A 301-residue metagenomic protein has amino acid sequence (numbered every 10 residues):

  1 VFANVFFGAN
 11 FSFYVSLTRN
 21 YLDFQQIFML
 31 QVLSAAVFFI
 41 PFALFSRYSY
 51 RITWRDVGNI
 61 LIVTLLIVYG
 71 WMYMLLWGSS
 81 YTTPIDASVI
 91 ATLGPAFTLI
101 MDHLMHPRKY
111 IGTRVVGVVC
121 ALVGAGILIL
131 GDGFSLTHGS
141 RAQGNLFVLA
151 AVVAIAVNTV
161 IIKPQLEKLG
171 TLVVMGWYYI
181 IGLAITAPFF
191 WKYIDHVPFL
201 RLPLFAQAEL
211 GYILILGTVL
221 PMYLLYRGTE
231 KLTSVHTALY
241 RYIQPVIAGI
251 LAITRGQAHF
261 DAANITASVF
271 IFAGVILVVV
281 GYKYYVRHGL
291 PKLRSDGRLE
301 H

Functional and structural regions predicted by a protein language model:
V1-F2, L93-V153, S268-H301: Juxtamembrane helix-loop boundary signature in multi-pass membrane transporters
V1-L30, H138-P164, A184, A248-L251 (+1 more regions): Glycine-/small-residue-enriched transmembrane alpha-helix faces in small-molecule transporters and effluxers
V1-V5, Y50-M74, Q143-A151, L200-L220 (+3 more regions): Loop-to-transmembrane-helix transition segments
F6-F11, I40-A91, I127, L214-L232: Specific transmembrane alpha-helical segments of multi-pass solute transporters/efflux pumps, especially DMT/EamA
A9, F13-S16, A35-T53, V123-H138 (+3 more regions): Membrane-interface helix-cap regions at the ends of transmembrane helices in multi-pass membrane proteins
N20-G70, F97-T98, V153-I161, M175-I194 (+2 more regions): Transmembrane alpha-helices of multi-pass small-molecule transport proteins
I27-L30, V68, M72, D86-L93 (+2 more regions): Helix-helix packing/entry segments at the starts of transmembrane helices
F38, A43-R47, G94-V119, V246-T266: C-terminal transmembrane-helix exit sites in multi-pass transporters
